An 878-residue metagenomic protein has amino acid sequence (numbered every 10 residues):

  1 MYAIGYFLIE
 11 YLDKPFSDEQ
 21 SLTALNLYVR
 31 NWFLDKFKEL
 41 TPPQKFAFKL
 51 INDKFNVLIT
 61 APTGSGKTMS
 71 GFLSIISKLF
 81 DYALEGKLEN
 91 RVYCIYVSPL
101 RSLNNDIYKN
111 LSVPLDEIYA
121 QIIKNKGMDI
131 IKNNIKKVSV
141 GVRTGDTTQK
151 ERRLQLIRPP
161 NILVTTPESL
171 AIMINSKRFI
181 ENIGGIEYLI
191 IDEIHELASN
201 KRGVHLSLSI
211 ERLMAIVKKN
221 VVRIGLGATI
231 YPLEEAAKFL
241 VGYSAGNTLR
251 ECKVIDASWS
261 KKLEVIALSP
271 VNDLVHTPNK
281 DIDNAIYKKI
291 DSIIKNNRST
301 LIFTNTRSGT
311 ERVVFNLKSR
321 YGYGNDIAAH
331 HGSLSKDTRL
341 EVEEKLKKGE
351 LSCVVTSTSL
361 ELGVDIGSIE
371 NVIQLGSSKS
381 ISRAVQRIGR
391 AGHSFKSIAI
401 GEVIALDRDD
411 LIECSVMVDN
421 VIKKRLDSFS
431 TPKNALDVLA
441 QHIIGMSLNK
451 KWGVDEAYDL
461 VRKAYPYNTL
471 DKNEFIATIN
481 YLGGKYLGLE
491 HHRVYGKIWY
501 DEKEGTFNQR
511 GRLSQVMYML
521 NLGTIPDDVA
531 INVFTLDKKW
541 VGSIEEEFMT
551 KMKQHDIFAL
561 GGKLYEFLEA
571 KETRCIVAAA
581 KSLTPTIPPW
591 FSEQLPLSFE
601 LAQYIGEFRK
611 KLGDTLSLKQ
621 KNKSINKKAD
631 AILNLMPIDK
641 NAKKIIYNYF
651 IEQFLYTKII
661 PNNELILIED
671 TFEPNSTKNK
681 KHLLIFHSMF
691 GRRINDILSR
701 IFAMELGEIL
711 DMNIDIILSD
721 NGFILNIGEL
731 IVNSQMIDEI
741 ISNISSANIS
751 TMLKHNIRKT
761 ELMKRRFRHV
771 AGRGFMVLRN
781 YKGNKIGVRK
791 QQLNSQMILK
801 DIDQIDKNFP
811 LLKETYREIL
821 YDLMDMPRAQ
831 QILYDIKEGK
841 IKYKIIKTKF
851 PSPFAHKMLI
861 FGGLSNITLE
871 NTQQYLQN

Functional and structural regions predicted by a protein language model:
Y11-T60: Conserved pre-motif I regulatory segment
N52, S74-L84, E89-E168, N175-N449 (+1 more regions): Helicase motor core with emphasis on the C-terminal RecA-like subdomain
F55-S74: Walker A/P-loop
Y458-V461, Y465-A530, I544, P588 (+1 more regions): Extended, highly charged accessory segments
I525-D527, M552, A559: Short, well-ordered loop/turn sites that connect or cap secondary structure elements
W540-D556: A conserved acidic, glycine/proline-rich C-terminal tail/linker
Y565-L568: Short beta-strand-centered aromatic/proline hotspots
K571-P588: Short, solvent-exposed secondary-structure boundary/capping segments
